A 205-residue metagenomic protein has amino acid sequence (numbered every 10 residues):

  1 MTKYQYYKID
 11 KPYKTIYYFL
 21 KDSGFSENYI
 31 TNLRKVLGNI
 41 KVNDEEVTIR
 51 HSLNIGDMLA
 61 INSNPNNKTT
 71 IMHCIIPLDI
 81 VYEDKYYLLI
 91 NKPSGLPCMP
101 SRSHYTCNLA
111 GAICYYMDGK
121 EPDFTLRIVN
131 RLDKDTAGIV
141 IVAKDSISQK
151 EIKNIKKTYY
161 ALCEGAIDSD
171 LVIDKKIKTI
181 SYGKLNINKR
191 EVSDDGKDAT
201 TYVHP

Functional and structural regions predicted by a protein language model:
M1-P205: RNA pseudouridine synthases
